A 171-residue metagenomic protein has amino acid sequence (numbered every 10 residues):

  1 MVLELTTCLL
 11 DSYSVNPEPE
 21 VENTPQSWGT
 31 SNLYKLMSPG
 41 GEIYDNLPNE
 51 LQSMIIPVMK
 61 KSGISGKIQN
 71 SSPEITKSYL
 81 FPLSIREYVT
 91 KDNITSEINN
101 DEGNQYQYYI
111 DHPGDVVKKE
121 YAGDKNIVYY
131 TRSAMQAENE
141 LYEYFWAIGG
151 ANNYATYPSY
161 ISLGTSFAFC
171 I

Functional and structural regions predicted by a protein language model:
M1-I171: Collagenous Gly-X-Y triple-helix signature in extracellular proteins
